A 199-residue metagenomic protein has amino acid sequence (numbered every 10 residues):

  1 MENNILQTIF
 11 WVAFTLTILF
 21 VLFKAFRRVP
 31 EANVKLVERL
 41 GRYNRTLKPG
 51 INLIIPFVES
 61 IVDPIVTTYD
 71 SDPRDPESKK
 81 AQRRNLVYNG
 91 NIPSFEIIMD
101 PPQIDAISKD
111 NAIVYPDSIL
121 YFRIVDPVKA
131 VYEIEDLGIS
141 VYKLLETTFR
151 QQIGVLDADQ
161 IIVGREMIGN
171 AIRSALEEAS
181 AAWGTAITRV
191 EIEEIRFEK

Functional and structural regions predicted by a protein language model:
M1-K199: N-terminal hydrophobic membrane-entry segments
